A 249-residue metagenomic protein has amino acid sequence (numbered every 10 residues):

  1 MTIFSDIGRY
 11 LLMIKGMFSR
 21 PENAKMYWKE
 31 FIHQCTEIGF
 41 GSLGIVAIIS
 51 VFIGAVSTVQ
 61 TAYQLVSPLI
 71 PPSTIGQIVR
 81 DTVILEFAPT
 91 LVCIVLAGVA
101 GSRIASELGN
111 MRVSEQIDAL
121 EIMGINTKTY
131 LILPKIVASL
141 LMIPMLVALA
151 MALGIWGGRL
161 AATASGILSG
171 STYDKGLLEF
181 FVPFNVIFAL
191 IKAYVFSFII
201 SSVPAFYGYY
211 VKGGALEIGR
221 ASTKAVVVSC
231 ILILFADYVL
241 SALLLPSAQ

Functional and structural regions predicted by a protein language model:
M1-K29, Y207, K212: Short, membrane-interfacial amphipathic segments enriched in basic
E22-I48, V227-C230: Membrane-interface helix starts
I45, P72-I104, A138-V147, F180-F196: Loop-to-helix entry region at the N-terminal start of transmembrane alpha-helices in multi-pass membrane transporters
I45-A62, V239: Hydrophobic alpha-helical transmembrane segments of multi-pass membrane transport/permease proteins
I49-F52, V92-A97, L133-A162, V203 (+2 more regions): Hydrophobic alpha-helical transmembrane segments that constitute the membrane-spanning cores of multi-pass membrane
Q60-I84, A152-Y194, S202-S222, L244-Q249: Membrane-interfacial helix-loop-helix connectors in multipass membrane proteins
L108-L133, A215-I218: Short cytoplasmic-facing helical segments at TM-TM junctions of multi-pass membrane proteins
E115, T127-V147, A221, A225: Start (N-cap) of specific transmembrane helices in multi-pass transporter permeases
